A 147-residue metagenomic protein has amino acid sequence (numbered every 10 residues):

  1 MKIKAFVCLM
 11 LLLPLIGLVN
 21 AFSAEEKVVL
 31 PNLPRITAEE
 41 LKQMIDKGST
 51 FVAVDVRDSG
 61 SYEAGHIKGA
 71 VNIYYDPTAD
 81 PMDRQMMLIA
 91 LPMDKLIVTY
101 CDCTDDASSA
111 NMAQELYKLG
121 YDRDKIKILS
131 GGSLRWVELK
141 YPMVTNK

Functional and structural regions predicted by a protein language model:
K2-C8, G17-R35, E63-T99, D106-K147: Rhodanese-like catalytic fold shared by cysteine-dependent sulfurtransferases and DSP/PTP-type phosphatases
N32-I45: A short, well-structured juxtamembrane/interface segment
L41, V52-R57, A70-I73: Short hydrophobic beta-strand that contains or immediately precedes a catalytic carboxylate
I45-A53, R123-K125: Short active-site oxyanion
S49-G65: Short, compositionally biased "basic patch" segments
